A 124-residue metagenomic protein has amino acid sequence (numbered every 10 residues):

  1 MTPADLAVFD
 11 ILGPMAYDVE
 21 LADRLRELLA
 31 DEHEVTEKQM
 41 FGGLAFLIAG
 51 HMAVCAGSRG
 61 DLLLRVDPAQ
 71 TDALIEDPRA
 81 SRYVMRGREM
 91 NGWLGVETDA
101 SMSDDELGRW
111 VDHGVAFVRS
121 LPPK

Functional and structural regions predicted by a protein language model:
M1-K124: Charge-dense, helix-prone N-terminal extensions
